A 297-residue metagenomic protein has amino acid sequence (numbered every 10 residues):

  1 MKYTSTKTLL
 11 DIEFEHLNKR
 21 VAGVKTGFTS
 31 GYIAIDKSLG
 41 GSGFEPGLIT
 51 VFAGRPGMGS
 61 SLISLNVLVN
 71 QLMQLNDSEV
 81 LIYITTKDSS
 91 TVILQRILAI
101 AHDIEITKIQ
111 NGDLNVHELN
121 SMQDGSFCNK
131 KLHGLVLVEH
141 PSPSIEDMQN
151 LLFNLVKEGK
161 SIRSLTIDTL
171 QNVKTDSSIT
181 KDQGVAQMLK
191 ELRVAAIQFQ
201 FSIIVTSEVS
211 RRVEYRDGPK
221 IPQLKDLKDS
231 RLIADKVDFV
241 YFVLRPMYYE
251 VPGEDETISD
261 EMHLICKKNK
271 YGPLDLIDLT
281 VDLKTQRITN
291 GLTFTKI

Functional and structural regions predicted by a protein language model:
K2-I104, G125-F127: The Walker A/P-loop phosphate-binding site
K2-I12, N111, C128, I145-L165 (+3 more regions): C-terminal regions of RecA-like/P-loop NTPase motor modules
G31, I63, S89-I93, E118 (+5 more regions): Helical mechanochemical/support elements of P-loop NTPase systems and associated helical scaffolds
D36, Q74-S161, I277-D278: Cytosolic-facing regulatory segments adjacent to core modules
V51, L137, R163-D168, Y241: Structural motif
T86-D88, F201, T206-E208: Conserved H-loop
T107-L114, V136-H140, K174-A186, Y215-K225: Flexible beta-alpha connector loops of hexameric P-loop NTPases
R163-S202: Helical hairpin unit composed of two closely spaced alpha helices linked by a short loop
